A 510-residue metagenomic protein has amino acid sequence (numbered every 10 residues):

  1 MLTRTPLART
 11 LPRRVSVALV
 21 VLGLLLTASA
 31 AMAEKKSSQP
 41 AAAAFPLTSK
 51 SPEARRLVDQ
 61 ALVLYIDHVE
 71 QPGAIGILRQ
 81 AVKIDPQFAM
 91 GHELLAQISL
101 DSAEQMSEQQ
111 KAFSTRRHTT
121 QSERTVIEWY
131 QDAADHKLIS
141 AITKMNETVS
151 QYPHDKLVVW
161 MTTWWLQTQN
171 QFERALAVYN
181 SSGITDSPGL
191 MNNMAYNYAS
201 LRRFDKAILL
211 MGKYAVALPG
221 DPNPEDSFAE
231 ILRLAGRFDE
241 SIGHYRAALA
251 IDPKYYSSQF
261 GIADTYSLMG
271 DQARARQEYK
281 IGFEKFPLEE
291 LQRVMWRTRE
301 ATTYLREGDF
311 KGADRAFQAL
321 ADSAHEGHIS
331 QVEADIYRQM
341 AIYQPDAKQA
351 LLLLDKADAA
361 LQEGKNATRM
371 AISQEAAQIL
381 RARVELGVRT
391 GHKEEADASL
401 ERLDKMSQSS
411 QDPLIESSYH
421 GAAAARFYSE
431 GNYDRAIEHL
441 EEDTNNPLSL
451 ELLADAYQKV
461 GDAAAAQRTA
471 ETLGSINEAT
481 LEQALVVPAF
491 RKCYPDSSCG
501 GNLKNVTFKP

Functional and structural regions predicted by a protein language model:
K50-Q80, I84, R124-T143, H154 (+2 more regions): Alpha-helical segment of the N-proximal tetratricopeptide repeat
E53, F88, D155-K156, S187-G189 (+6 more regions): Residue-level recognition of tetratricopeptide repeat
L62, Q97, Y130, W164 (+9 more regions): Residue-level recognition of tetratricopeptide repeat
Y65-I66, L100, A133, Q167 (+7 more regions): Position-specific recognition of the canonical hydrophobic site in helix A of tetratricopeptide repeat
Q80-A81, A112-T115, E147-T148, S181-S182 (+8 more regions): Canonical positions in the second alpha-helix
G91, V158, L190, P224 (+6 more regions): TPR alpha-solenoid repeat register
